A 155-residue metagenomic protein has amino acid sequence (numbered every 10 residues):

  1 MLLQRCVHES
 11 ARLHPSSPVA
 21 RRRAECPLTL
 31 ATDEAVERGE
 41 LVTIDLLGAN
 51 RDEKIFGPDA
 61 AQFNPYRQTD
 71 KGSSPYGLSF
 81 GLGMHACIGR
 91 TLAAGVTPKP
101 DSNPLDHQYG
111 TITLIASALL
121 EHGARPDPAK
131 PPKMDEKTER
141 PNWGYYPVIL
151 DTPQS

Functional and structural regions predicted by a protein language model:
M1-E34: Conserved cytochrome P450 K-helix E-x-x-R motif and the immediately C-terminal K′/meander segment
S10, G39, F63, G83 (+2 more regions): Hydrophobic, well-ordered secondary-structure elements that form the walls of internal hydrophobic environments
L13, S17, Y66-T69, C87 (+1 more regions): Hydrophobic alpha-helical segments
R22, E53-G57, S74-Y76, G89-A93: Short conserved micro-motifs at the rims of enzyme active sites and ligand-binding pockets
R38, I44-G72, F80: Conserved cytochrome P450 K-helix/beta-meander segment immediately N-terminal to the heme-binding cysteine loop
G48-N50, H85, A93: Short, glycine-/Ser/Thr-/acidic-enriched flexible segments
R90-W143: Cytochrome P450 heme-binding "Cys pocket" and the immediately downstream C-terminal segment
T138-S155: C-terminal helix/juxtamembrane-tail motif
